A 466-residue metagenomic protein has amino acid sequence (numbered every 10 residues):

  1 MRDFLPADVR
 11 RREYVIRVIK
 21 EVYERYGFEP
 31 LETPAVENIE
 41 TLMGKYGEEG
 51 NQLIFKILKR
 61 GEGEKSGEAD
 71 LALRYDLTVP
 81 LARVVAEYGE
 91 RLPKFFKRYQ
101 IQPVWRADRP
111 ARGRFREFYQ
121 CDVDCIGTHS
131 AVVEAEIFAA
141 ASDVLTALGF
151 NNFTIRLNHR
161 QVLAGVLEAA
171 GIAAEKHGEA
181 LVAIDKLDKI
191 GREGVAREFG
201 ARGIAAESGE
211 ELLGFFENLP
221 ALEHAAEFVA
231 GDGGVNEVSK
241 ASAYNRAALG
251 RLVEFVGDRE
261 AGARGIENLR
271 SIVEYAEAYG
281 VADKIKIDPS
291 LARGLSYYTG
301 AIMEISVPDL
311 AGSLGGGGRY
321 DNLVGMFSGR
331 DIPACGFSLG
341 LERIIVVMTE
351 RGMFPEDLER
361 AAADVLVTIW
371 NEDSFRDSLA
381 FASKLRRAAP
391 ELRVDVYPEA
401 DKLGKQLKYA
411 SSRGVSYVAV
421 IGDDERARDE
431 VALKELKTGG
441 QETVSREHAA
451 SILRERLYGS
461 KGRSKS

Functional and structural regions predicted by a protein language model:
M1-R12, E62-K65, A173: Auxiliary tRNA-acceptor-end handling modules of aminoacyl-tRNA synthetases
F4, F55, L314: Short clusters of hydrophobic/aromatic residues that line enzyme substrate/ligand-binding pockets
R11-F28, E37-E40, G67-E68, D76-L92 (+3 more regions): Positively charged, Gly/Ser-enriched RNA/tRNA-binding surfaces
A35-L71: Polyanion/phosphate-binding surface patch
Y46-E49, A170-I172, E435: Short secondary-structure boundary/capping segments
G50-E64, I172-G194, V307: Acidic, His- and aromatic-enriched active-site or binding-groove loops in soluble protein domains that engage sugars
I155, H159-A164: Glycine-rich, mobile lid/loop segments that gate access to catalytic sites or pores
